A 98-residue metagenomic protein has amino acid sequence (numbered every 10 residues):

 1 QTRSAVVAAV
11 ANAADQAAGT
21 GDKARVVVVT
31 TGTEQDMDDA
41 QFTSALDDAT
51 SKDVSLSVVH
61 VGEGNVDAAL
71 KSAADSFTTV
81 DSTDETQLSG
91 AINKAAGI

Functional and structural regions predicted by a protein language model:
Q1-R25, D36-M37, V59-V66, T86-A91: Von Willebrand factor
A11-A14, S72-D75, I98: Short secondary-structure transition/capping segments
G32-T83, G90-A95: VWA/integrin I-like adhesion module and closely mimicked acidic/polar interface patches used
